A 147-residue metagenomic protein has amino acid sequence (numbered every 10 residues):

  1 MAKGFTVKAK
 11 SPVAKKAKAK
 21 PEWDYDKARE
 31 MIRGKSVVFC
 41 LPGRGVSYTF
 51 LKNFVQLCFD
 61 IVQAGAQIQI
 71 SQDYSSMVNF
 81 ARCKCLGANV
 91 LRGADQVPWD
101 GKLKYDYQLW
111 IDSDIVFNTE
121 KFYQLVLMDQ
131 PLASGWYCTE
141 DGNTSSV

Functional and structural regions predicted by a protein language model:
A2-S76, F80: N-proximal low-complexity "stem/linker" segments adjacent to membrane-targeting elements
Q56-D60, K84-R92, Q124: A generic secondary-structure signal
A66-I68, D106, Q130: A structural micro-motif
F80, K84, E120: Short, well-structured alpha-helical interface segments that form or flank functional binding sites
C83-Y107: Active-site nucleotide-sugar/metal-binding loop of Leloir-type enzymes
K102-M128: Acidic donor-binding/catalytic loop of UDP-sugar-dependent glycosyltransferases, especially processive GT2
N118-V147: Conserved catalytic core of nucleotide-sugar-dependent glycosyltransferases
